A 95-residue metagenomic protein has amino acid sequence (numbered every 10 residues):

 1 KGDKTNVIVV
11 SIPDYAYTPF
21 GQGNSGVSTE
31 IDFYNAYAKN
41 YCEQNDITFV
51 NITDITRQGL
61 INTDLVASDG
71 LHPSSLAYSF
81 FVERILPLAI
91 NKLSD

Functional and structural regions predicted by a protein language model:
K1-N6: A short helix->loop->beta-strand "cap" motif at the edges of active sites that frequently abuts
V10-S11: Alpha/beta-hydrolase-fold catalytic nucleophile elbow
D14-D95: Catalytic His-Asp segment of secreted/periplasmic serine-dependent ester chemistry enzymes
